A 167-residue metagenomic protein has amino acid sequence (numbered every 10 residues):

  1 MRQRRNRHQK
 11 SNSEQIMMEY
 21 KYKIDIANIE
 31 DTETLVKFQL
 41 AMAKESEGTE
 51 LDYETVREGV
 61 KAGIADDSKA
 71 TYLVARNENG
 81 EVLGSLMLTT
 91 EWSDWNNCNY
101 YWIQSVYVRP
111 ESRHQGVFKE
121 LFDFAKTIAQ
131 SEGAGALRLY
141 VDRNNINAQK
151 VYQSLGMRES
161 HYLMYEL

Functional and structural regions predicted by a protein language model:
R2, R7-E30: Conserved N-terminal entry element of GNAT/NAT acetyltransferase domains
Y20-Y22, I26-E33, K37-C98, Q104 (+2 more regions): Acetyl-CoA-dependent GNAT
A27, V106-V108, V141: Hydrophobic adenine-recognition pocket in adenosine-nucleotide-binding enzymes
E91-S93, E111, N144-I146: Short coil/turn motifs at secondary-structure junctions
I103-R113: A short, internal acetyl-CoA/4′-phosphopantetheine-binding micro-motif in the GNAT/acyltransferase core
G116: Conserved G/P- and acidic residue-centered "switch" motifs that form tight phosphate/ATP-binding loops in soluble
K119, D123, R143-H161, L167: Conserved active-site alpha-helix within GNAT-family acetyltransferase domains
A129-Y140: Conserved GNAT acetyl-CoA-binding A-motif
